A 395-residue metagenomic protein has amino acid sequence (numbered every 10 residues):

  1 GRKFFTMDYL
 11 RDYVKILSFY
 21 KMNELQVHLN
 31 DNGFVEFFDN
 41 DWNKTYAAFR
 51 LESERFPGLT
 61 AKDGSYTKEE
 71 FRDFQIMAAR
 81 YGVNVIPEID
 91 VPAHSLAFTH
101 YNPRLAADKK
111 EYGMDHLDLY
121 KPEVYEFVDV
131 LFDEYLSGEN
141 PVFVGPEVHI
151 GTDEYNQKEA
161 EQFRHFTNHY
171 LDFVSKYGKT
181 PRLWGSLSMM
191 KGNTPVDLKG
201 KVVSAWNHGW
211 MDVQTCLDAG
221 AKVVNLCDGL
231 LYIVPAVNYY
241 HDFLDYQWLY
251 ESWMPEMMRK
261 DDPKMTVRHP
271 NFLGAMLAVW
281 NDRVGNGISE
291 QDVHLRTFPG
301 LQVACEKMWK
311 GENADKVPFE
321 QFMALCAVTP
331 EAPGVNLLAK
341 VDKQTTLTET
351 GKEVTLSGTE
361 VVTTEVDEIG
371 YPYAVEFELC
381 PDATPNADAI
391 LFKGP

Functional and structural regions predicted by a protein language model:
G1, N30-F34, D90-H94, D153-Y155 (+4 more regions): Active-site beta-loop-alpha junctions enriched in small/polar residues
R2-Y177, P181: Substrate-binding cleft of carbohydrate-active enzyme catalytic domains
F19, M77-Y81, H269, I369-Y373 (+1 more regions): Solvent-exposed loop and beta-edge segments used for protein-protein assembly and interaction
F34-F37, H94-A97, K158-A160, K191-N193 (+3 more regions): Extracytoplasmic/secreted cell-surface and envelope-processing proteins
G64, L117-Y125, N156-A160, R164 (+6 more regions): Hydrophobic alpha-helical scaffolding
V144-V148, L273, D388-A389: Residue-level recognition of the N-termini of beta-strands and the immediately preceding loop/turn
N193-K201, N207-G351: Flexible, acidic glycine-rich loops studded with aromatic residues
T346-P395: Extracellular glycan-recognition modules
